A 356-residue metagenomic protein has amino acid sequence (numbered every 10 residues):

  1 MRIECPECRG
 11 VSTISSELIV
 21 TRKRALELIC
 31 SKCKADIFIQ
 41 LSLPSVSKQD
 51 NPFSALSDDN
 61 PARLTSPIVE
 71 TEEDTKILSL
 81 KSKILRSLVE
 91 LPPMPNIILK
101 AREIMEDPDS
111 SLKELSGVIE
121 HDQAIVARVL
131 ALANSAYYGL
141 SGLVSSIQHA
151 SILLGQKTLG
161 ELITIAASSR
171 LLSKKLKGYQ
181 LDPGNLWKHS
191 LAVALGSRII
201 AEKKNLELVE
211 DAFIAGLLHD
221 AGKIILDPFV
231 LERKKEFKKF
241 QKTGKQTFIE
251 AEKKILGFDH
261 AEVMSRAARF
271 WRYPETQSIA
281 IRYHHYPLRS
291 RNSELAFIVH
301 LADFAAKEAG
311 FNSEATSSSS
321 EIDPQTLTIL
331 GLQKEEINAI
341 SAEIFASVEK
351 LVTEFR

Functional and structural regions predicted by a protein language model:
M1-I3: Short structural boundary motif marking the start of a folded domain
C5-C8, L28-C33: Short cysteine-rich clusters marking metal-coordination/redox-active sites
S12, I37: Cys/His-rich microdomains that often coordinate metals
S15-L18, Q40-L43: Short Cys/His-rich "knuckle" micro-motifs
S16-E27: Short linker/helix segments within small regulatory modules
K32, P52-R63, P324-R356: Terminal helices and disordered tails flanking the catalytic cores of nucleotide-processing hydrolases
L41-S45, Q49-E236, K242, Q246-E321: Conserved alpha-helical "signature site" that marks functionally important helical segments or helix/loop junctions
